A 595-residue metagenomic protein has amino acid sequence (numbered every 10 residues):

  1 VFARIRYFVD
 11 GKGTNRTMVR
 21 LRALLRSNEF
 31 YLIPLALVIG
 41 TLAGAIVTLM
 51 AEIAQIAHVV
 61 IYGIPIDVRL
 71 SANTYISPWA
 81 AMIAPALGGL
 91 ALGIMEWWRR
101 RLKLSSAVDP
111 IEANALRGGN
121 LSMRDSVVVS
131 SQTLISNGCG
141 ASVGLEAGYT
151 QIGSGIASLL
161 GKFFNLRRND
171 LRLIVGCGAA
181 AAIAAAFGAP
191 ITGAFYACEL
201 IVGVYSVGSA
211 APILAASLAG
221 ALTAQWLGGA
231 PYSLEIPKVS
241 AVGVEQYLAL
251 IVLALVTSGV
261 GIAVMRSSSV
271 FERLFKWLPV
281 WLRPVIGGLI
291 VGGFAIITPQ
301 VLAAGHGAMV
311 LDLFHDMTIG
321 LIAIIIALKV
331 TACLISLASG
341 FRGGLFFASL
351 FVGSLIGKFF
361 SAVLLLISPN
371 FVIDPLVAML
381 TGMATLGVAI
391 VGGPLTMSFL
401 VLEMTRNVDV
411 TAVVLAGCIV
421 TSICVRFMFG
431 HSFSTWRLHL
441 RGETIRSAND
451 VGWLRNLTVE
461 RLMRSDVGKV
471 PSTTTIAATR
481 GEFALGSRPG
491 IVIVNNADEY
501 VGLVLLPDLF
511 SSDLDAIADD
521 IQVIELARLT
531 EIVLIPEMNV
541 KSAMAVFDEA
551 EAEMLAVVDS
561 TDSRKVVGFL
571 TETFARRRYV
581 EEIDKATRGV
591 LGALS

Functional and structural regions predicted by a protein language model:
V1-N456, E460, S465-D466, V470-T479 (+3 more regions): Alpha-helical transmembrane segments and immediately membrane-proximal extracytoplasmic
F195, V501-L509, V567-A575: Short hydrophobic beta-strand motif reused across regulatory alpha/beta modules
G343, G392, V420, L462 (+7 more regions): Hydrophobic, well-ordered secondary-structure elements that form the walls of internal hydrophobic environments
F399, A556-V557, F569: Conserved active-site loop/cleft motifs that coordinate metal ions or position small ligands
L400, S542-M544, V590-L591: Short beta-alpha junctions and helix-cap segments that line functional grooves
T444, R455-V467, T474, L505 (+2 more regions): Bateman (tandem CBS) regulatory domains
V470-R488, V494-N495, S511-A516, D520 (+2 more regions): The conserved cystathionine-beta-synthase
